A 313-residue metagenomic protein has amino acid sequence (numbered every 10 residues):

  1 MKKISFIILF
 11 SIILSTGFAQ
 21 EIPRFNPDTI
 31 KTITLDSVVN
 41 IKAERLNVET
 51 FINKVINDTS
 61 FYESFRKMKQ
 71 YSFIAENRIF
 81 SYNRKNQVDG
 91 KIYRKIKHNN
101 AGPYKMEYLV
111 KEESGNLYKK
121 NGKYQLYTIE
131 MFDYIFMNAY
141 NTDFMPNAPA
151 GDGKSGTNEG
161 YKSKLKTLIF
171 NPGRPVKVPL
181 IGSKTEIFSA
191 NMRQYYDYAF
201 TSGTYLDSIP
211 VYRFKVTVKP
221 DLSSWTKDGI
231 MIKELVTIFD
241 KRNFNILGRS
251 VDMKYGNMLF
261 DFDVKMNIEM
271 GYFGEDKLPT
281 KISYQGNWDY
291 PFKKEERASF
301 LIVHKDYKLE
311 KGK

Functional and structural regions predicted by a protein language model:
M1-K2, E44, F244: Generic cytosolic/nucleocytoplasmic N-terminal low-complexity/intrinsically disordered segments
M1-T29: Bacterial Sec-dependent N-terminal signal peptides
I7, T204-L206, N245: A generic structural micro-environment signature that highlights single residues at secondary-structure boundaries
L9-S11, F200, N267: A residue-level detector for conformationally permissive "hinge/kink" positions
S15, A19, F61, L259-F260 (+1 more regions): Alpha-helix boundary/interfacial micro-motifs
T16, D36-V39, K241: A generic alpha-helix preference that emphasizes hydrophobic side chains
I22-V211, V216-W225, E296-K313: Structured extracytoplasmic
T185-N191, I209-G312: Gly/Pro-enriched, hydrophobic low-complexity segments that function as extracytoplasmic propeptides/linkers
